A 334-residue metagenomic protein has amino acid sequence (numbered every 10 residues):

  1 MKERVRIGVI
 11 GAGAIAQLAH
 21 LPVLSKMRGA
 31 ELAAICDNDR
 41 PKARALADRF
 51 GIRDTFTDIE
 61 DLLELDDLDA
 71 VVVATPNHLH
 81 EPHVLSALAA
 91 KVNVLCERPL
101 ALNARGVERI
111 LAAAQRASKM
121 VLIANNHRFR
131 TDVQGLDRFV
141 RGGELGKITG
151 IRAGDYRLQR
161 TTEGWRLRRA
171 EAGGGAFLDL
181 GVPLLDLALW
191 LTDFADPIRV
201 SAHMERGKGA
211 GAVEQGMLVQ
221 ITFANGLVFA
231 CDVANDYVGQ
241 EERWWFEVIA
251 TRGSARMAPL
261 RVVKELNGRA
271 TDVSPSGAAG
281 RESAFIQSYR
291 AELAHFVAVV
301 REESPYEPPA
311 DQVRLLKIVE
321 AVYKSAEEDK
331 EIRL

Functional and structural regions predicted by a protein language model:
M1, D186-R261, S288-P305: Contiguous beta-strand/loop segments that form the cofactor/metal-binding neighborhood of enzyme cores
M1-F50: N-terminal Rossmann-like dinucleotide-binding module
M1-R4, A70-V72, A224, H295-L334: C-terminal helix-rich "cap/oligomerization" subdomain common to oxidoreductases
I15, G280-A294: Active-site loop of classical SDR/Rossmann-like NAD(P)-dependent oxidoreductases, centered on the catalytic Tyr-X3-Lys
A16, F56, V73, C96 (+4 more regions): Hydrophobic residues in well-ordered beta-strands that form the structural core
A30-A34, D69-V71, G174-G175: Short active-site oxyanion
D39, F50-A113: Beta-loop-alpha module in the N-terminal Rossmann-like domain of NAD(P)-dependent dehydrogenases, especially those
M120, H127-A210, D329: Predominantly a Rossmann-like dinucleotide-binding segment in NAD(P)-dependent oxidoreductases
